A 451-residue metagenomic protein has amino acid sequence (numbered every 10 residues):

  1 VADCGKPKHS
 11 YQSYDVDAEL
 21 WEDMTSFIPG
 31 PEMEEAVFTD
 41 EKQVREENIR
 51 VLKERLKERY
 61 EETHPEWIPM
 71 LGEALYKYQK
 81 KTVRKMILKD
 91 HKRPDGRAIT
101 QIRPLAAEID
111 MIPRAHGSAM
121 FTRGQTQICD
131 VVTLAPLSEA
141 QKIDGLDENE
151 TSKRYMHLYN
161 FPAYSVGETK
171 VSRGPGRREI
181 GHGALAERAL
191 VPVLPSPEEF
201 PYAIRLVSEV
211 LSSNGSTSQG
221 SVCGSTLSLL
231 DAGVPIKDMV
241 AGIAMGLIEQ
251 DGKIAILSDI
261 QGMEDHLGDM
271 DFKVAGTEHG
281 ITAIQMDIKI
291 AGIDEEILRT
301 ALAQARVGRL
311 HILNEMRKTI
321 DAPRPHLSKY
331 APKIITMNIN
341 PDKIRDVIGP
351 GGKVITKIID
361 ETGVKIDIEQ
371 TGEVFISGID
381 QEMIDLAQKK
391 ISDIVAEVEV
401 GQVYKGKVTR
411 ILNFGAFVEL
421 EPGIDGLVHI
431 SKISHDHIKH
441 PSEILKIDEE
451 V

Functional and structural regions predicted by a protein language model:
V1-H9, T25, S208, G233: N-terminal glycine-/lysine-enriched basic segments
A2-A18, P325-Y330: Short, highly charged C-terminal tails/helix-capping segments
D3-K6, E34, F38, K42-Q43 (+10 more regions): Intrinsically disordered or highly flexible coil/loop and linker segments, enriched in small and charged/polar residues
Q12-E150, P332-D346, V354, E361-T362: Extended amphipathic alpha-helical scaffolds
I109-M111, F161-A163, S208-V210: Short, flexible loop/turn elements at secondary-structure junctions
R123-V166, K170-H182, T226, G262-E264 (+1 more regions): Extended active-site and interfacial segments that coordinate phosphate-rich ligands in large catalytic machineries
R154, V171-P175, E179-V451: Conserved structured catalytic cores and adjacent interaction surfaces of nucleotide-binding/hydrolyzing enzymes
